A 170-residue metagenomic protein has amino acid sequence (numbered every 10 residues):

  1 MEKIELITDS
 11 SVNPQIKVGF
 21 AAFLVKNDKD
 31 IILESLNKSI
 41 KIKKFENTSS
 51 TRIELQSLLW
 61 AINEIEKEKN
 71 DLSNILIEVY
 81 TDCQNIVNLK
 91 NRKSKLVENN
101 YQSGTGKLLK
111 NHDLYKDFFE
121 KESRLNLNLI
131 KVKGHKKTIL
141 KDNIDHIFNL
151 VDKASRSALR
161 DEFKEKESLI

Functional and structural regions predicted by a protein language model:
M1-R52, E64, L150-L169: RNase H-like nuclease fold core
V12-K17, L59-I147: RNase H catalytic domain
A21, L55, I77: Residue-level detector of short, conserved catalytic/binding motifs and their immediate flanks
R52, Q56-W60: Short amphipathic alpha-helical face segments that pack within enzyme cores and frequently flank/anchor catalytic
